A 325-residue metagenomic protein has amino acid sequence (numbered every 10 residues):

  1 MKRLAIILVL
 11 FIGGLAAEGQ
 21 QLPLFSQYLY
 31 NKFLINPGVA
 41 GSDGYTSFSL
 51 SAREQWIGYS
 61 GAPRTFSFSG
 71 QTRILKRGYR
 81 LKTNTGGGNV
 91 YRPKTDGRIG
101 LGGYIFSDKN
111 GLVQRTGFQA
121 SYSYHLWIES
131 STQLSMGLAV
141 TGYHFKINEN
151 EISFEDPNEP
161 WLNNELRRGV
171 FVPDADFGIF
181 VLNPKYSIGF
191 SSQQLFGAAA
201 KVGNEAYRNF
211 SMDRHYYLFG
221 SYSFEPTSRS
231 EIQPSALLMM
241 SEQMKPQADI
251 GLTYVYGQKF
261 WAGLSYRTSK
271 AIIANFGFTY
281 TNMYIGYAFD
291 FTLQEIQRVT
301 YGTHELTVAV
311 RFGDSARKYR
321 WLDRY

Functional and structural regions predicted by a protein language model:
L4-G13: Sec-dependent N-terminal signal peptides
G13-G14, G189: Small side chains
L15-G19: Sec/Tat signal peptide C-region and signal peptidase I cleavage site
Q20-Y325: Subset of outer-membrane beta-barrel
